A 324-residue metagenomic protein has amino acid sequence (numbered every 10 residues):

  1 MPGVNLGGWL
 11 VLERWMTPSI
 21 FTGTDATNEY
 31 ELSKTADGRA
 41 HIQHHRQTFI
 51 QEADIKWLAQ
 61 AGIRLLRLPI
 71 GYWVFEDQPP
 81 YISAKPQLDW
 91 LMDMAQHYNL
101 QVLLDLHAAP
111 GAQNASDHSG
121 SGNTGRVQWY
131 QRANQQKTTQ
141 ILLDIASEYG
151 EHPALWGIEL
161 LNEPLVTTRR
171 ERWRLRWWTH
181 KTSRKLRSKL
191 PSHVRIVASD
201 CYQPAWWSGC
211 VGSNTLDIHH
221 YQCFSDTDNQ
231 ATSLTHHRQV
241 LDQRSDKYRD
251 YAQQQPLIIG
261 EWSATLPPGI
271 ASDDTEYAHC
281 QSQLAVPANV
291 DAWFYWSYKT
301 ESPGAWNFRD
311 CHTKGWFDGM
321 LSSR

Functional and structural regions predicted by a protein language model:
M1-G3, V11-H193, D200: Active-site mouth of glycoside hydrolases
N5, R67, E159, V197 (+2 more regions): Residues embedded in well-ordered beta-strands within globular domains across many folds
L6-G8, I218, E261, S297 (+1 more regions): Pocket-edge structural micro-motifs
G8, I70, N162, H220 (+1 more regions): Residues that line or immediately flank small-molecule/substrate-binding pockets and catalytic motifs
W9-V11, W73, Y98-Q101, Q203 (+3 more regions): Conserved beta-strand elements of beta-rich interaction domains across eukaryotes, especially beta-propellers
V102, L257, W293: Hydrophobic anchor at the start of a short beta-strand that flanks the dinucleotide cofactor-binding loop
Q140, S147-G150, A154-G157, L161-N289: Extracellular glycoside hydrolase catalytic/binding regions
E276-S282, V286-R324: Aromatic-rich peripheral "rim/lid" segments of glycoside hydrolase catalytic domains that contact and position glycan
